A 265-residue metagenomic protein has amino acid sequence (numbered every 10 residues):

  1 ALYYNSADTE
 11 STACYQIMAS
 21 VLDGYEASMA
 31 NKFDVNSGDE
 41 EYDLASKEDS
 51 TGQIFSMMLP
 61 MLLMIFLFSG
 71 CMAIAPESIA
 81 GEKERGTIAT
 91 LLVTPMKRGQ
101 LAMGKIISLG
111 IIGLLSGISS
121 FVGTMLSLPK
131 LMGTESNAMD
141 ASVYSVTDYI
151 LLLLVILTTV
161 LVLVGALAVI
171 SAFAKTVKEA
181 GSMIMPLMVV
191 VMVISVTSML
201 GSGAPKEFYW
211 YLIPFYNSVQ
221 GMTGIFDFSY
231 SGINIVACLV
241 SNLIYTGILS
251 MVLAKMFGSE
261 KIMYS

Functional and structural regions predicted by a protein language model:
A1-G70: Transport-system extracytoplasmic interface segments
C71-A75, G123, G165-A166, L249 (+1 more regions): Hydrophobic/aromatic residues in alpha-helical transmembrane segments
M72-T94: Transmembrane helix boundary and interhelical loop/hinge segments in multi-pass membrane proteins
S78, E84, T147-V189: A structural motif at transmembrane helix-loop-helix junctions in multipass membrane proteins
S78, V169-K175, F226, N242-S265: Junction motif at the cytosolic side of a transmembrane helix
R98-L128, L239, L243: Selective transmembrane-helix segments that form parts of the transport pathway or gating/packing helices in multipass
G117-L151, V164, A172-V177, Q220-S229: Short helix-loop junctions at transmembrane helix boundaries
V177-L212: Transmembrane helix segments
